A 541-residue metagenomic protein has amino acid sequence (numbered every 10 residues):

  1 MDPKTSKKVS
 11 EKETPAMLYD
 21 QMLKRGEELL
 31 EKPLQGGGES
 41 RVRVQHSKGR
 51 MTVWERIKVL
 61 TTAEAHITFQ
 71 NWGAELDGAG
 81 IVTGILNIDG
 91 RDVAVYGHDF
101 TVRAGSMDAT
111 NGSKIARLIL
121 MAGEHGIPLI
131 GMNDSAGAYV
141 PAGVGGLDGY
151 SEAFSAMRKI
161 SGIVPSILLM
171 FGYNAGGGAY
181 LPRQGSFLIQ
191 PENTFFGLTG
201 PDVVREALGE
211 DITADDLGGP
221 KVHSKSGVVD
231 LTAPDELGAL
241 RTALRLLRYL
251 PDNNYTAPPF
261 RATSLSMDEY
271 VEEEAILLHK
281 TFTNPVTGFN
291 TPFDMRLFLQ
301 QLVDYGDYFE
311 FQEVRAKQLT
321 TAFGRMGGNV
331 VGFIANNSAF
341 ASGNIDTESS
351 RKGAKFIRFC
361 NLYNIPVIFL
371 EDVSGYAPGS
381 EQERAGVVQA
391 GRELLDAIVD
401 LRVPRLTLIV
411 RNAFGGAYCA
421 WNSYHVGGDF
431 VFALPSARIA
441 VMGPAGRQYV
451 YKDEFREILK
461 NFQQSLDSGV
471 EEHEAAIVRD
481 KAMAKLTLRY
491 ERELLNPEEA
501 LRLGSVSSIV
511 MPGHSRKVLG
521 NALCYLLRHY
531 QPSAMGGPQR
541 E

Functional and structural regions predicted by a protein language model:
M1-E541: Ligand-binding clefts of soluble mixed alpha/beta catalytic domains
